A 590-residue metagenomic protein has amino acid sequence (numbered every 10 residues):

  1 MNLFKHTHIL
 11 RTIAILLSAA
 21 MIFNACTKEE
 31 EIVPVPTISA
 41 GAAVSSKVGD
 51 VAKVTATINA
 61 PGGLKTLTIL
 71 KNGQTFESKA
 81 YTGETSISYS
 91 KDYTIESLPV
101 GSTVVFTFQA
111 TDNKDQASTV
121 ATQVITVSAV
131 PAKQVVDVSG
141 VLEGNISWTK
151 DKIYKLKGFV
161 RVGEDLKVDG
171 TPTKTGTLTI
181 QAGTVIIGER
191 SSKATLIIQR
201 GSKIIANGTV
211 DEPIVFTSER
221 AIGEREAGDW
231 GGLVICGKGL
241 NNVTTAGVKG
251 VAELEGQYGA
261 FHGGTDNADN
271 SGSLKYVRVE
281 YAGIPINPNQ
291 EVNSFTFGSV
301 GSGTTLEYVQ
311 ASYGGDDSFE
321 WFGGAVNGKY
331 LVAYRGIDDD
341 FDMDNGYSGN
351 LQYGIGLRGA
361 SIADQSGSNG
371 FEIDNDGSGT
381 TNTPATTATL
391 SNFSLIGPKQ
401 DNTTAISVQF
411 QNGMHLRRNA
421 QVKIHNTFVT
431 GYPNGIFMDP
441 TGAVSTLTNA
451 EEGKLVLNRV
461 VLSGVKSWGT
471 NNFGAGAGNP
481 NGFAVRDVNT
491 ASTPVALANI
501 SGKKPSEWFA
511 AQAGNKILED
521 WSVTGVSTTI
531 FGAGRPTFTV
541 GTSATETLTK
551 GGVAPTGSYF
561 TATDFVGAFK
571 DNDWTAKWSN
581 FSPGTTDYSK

Functional and structural regions predicted by a protein language model:
N2-I13: Bacterial N-terminal signal peptides that target proteins for export
T12-A20: Sec-dependent N-terminal signal peptides
I22-A25: C-terminal motif of bacterial Sec signal peptides marking the signal peptidase cleavage site
T27-P34, I38-A42, D50-V51, T55 (+5 more regions): Beta-strand/loop edge motif enriched in small/polar residues
N59-N72: Solvent-exposed loop/turn segments flanking beta-strands in beta-repeat/beta-sandwich domains
N72-S86: Solvent-exposed serine/threonine-rich low-complexity stretches and specific carbohydrate-binding patches
V120-S128: C-terminal edge beta-strand
